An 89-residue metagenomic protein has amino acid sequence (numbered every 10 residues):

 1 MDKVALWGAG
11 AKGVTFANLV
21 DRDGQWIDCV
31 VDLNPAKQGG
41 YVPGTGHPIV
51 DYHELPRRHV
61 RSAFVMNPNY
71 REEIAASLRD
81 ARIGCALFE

Functional and structural regions predicted by a protein language model:
M1-E89: Hydrophobic, well-ordered beta-alpha structural blocks that scaffold small-molecule cofactor pockets
